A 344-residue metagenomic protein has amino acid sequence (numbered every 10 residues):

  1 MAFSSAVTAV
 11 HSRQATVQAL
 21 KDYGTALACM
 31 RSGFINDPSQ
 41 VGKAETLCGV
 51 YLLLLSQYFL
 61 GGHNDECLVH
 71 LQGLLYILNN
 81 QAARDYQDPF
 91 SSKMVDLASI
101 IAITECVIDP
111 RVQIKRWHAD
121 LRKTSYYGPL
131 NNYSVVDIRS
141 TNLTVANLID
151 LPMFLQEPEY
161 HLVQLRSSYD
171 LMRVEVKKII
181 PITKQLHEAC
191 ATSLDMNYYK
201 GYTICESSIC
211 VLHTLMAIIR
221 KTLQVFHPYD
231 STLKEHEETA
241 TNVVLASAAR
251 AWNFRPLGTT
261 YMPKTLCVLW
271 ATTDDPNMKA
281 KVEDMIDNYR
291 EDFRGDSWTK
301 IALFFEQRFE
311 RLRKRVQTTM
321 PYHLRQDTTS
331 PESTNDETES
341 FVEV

Functional and structural regions predicted by a protein language model:
M1-Q164, E188-T203, E235-H236: Intrinsically disordered, low-complexity acidic/Ser/Thr-rich segments used as protein-protein interaction/activation
V10-H11, P110-D292: Cytosolic regulatory protein-protein interaction regions
C29, N36, I77-N80, R84 (+8 more regions): Residue position in alpha-helical solenoids
A44-E45, G258, D296-I301: Residue-level recognition of the N-termini of beta-strands and the immediately preceding loop/turn
L47, Y51-Y58, I100-K115, M262-M278 (+1 more regions): A broadly tuned preference for mixed-charge, low-complexity surface segments
Y76-I77, Q81, A102, T124-Y127 (+4 more regions): Eukaryote-specific, cytoplasm-facing alpha-helical/coiled-coil scaffolding segments in long proteins
F90-K93, A102, V243, K281 (+1 more regions): Exposed alpha-helical structural elements
T272-P276, M285-V344: Intrinsically disordered, low-complexity regulatory regions with latent secondary structure
